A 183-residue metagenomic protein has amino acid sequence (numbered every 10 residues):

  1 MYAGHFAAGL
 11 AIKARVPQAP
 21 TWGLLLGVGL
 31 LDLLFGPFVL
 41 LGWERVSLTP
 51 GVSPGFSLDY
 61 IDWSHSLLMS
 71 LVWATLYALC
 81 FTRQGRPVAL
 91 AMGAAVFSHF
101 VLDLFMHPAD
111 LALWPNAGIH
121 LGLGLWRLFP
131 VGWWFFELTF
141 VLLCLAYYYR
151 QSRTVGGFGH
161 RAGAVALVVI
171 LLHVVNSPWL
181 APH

Functional and structural regions predicted by a protein language model:
M1-H183: N-terminal membrane-targeting hydrophobic helices
